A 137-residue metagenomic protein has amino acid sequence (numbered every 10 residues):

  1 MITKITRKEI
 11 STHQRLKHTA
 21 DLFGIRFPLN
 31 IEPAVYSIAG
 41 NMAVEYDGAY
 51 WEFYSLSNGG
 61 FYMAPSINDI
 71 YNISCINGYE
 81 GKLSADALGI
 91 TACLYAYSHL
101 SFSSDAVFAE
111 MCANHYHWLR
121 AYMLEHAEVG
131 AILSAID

Functional and structural regions predicted by a protein language model:
M1-M42: Terminal domain-start segments
I2-K4, L56-G59, L83: Short, functional N-terminal and low-complexity linear motifs
E9-H13, A43, W51, E80 (+1 more regions): Homeobox/homeodomain signature
T19, F23, E32, M42 (+6 more regions): A general marker of short, structured functional hotspots
A20, Y36, S55, S74-N77 (+1 more regions): Compositionally biased, low-complexity repeat tracts
I25-I70: Amphipathic, interaction-prone secondary-structure segments
I70, S74-D137: Polybasic, proline/glycine-rich intrinsically disordered low-complexity segments
